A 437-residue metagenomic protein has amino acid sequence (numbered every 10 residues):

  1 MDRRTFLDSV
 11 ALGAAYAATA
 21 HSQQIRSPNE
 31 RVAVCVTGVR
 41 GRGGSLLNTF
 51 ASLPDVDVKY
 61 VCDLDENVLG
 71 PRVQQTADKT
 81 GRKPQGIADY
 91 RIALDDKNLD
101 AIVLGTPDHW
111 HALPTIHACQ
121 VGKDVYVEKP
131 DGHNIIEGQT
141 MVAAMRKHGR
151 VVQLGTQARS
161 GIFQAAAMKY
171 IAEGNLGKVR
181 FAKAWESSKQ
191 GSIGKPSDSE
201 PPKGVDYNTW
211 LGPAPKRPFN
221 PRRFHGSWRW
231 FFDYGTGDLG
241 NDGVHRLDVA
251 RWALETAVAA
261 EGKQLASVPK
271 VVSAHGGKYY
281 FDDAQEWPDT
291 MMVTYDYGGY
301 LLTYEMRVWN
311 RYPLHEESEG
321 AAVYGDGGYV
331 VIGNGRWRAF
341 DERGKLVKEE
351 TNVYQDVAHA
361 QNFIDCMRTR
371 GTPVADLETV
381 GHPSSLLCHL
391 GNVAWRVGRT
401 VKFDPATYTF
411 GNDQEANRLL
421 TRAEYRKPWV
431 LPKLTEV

Functional and structural regions predicted by a protein language model:
M1-V127, H133-V151, V437: N-terminal glycine-/serine-/threonine-rich beta1-alpha1-beta2 phosphate-ribose binding loop of Rossmann-like
L7-P28, C366-V437: C-terminal helix-rich "cap/oligomerization" subdomain common to oxidoreductases
V36-L46, V331-V401: C-terminal structured subdomain/cap of oxidoreductase catalytic cores
G38, N175-G194, D206-N220, P269-Y279 (+2 more regions): NAD(P)-dependent dehydrogenases' Rossmann-like dinucleotide-binding region
D124, D131-T209: A contiguous active-site-proximal alpha/beta segment in oxidoreductase catalytic domains
L154-T156, S197, D233-G240, G277-D282 (+3 more regions): Active-site rim elements
N208-Y300, N310-L314: Rossmann-like dinucleotide-binding domain that binds NAD(P)(H)
D283, W287-A358, P405: NAD(P)-dinucleotide binding in Rossmann-like oxidoreductases
